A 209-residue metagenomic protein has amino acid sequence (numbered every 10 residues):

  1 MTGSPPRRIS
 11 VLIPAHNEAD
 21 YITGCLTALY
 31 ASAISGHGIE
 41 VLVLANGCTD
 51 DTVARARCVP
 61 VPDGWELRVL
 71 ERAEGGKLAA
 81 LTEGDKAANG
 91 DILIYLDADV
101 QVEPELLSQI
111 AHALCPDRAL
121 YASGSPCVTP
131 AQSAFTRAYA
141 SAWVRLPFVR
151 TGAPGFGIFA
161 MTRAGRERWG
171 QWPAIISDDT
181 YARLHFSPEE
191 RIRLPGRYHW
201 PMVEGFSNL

Functional and structural regions predicted by a protein language model:
R8-S10, E40, Y181: Cell-envelope/extracellular polymer assembly enzymes that use nucleotide-activated donors
E18-S32, R55: Short, well-formed alpha-helical segments that are part of the catalytic scaffolds of diverse glycosyltransferases
A28, A45-A54, E74: A conserved acidic beta->alpha catalytic loop
H37-C48, R68-L70: Short beta-strand/loop segment that forms part of the nucleotide-sugar
E71-A88: Glycine-rich, basic loop-to-helix element that forms the pyrophosphate-binding segment of sugar-nucleotide handling
L93: Short aromatic/hydrophobic "clamp" motif used to bind/position activated sugar donors
D97-Q101: The conserved acidic donor/metal-binding loop of glycosyltransferases
P104-A134: Conserved donor NDP-sugar-binding/catalytic core segment of glycosyltransferases
